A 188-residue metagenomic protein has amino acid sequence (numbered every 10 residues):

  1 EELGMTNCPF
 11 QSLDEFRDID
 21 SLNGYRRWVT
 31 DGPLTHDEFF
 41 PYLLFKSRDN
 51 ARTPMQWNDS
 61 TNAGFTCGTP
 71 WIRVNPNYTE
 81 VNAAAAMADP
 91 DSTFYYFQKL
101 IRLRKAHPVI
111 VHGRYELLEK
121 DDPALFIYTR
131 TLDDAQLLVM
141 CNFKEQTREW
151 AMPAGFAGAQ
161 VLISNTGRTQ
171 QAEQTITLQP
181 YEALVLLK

Functional and structural regions predicted by a protein language model:
E1-E149: Loop/helix patches that line or flank the sugar-binding groove of alpha-linked glycan CAZymes
N77-T79, S164-G167: Short helix/strand-capping connector loops at secondary-structure junctions
C141, T169-Q170: A conserved amphipathic helix/loop scaffold that creates a polar/acidic microenvironment used either to coordinate
T147-N165: Beta-strand-rich binding/interaction modules
F156, Q170-A172: Short, glycine- and charge-enriched coil/turn segments that flank and shape catalytic ligand pockets
A172-K188: C-terminal beta-strand-rich structural cap/linker in extracellular carbohydrate-active enzymes
